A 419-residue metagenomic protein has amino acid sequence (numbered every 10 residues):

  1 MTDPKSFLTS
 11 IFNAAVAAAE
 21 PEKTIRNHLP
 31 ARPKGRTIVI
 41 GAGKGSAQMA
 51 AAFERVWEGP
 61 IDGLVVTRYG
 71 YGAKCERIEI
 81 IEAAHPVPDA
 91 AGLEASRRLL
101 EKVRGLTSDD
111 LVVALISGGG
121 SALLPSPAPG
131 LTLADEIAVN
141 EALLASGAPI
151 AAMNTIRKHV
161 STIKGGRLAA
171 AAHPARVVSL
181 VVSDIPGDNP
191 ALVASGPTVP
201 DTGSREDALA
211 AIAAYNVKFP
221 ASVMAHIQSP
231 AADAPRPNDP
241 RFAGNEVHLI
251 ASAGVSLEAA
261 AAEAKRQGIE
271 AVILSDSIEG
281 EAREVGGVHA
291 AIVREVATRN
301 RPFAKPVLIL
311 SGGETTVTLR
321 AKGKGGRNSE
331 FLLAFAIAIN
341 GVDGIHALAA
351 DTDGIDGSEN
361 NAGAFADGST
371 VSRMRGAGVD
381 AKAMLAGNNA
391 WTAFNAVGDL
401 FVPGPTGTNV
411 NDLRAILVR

Functional and structural regions predicted by a protein language model:
M1-I40, Q48-M49: An N-terminal, well-structured beta->alpha segment
A52-I61, R77-E79, P127-A138, A170-P174 (+4 more regions): A glycine- and small-aliphatic-rich helix-loop capping segment at beta-alpha/alpha-beta transitions that lines
T67-S108, I156-R157: Glycine-rich oxoanion-binding loops at beta->alpha junctions
R104-D188, L192, P197-P200, K382 (+3 more regions): Glycine-rich, mobile lid/loop segments that gate access to catalytic sites or pores
L131-A148, D201-V217, A321-A347: Gly/Ser/Thr-rich active-site loops/lids in small-molecule metabolic enzymes that frequently grip phosphoryl groups
V178, P200-V288, I292: Accessory alpha-helical/coil subdomains and C-terminal extensions that flank or cap enzyme catalytic cores
G268-A349, S358: Active-site segments that bind and position negatively charged phosphate/pyrophosphate groups
L332-R419: Internal helix-turn-beta structural module
